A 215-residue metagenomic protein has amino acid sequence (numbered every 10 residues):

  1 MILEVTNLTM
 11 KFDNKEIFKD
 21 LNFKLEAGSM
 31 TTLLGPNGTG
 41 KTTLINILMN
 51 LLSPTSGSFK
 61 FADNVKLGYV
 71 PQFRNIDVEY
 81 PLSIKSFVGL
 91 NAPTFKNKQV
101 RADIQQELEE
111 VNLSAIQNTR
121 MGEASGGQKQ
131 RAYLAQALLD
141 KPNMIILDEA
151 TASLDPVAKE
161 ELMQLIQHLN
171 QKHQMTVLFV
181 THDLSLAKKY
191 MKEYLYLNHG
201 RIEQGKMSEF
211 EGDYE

Functional and structural regions predicted by a protein language model:
L3, F18-D20: Conserved structural motif at the start of ABC-family nucleotide-binding domains
R101-I116: Conserved ABC ATPase "signature" region
R120-A124: Conserved ABC ATPase signature
I145-D148: Catalytic Walker B motif of ABC-type/P-loop ATPase nucleotide-binding domains
P156-A158: Helix N-cap at the start of a conserved alpha-helix in ABC-type nucleotide-binding domains
T181-H182: H-loop/switch region of ABC-family ATPase nucleotide-binding domains
G200-E215: Conserved beta-strand-loop-alpha-helix hinge in the C-terminal portion of ABC ATPase nucleotide-binding domains
